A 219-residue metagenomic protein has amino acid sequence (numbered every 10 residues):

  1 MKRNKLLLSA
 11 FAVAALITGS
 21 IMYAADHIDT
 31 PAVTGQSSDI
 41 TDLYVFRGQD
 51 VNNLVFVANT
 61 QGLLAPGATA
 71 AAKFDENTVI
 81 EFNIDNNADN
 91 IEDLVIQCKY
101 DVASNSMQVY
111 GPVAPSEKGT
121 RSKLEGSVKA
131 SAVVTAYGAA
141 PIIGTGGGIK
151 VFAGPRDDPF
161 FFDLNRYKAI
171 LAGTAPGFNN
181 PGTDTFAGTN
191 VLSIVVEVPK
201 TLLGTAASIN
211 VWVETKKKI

Functional and structural regions predicted by a protein language model:
M1-S9: Bacterial N-terminal signal peptides that target proteins for export
K2, G19-A25: Acidic, Asp/Glu-rich intrinsically disordered regulatory regions of eukaryotic Ca2+-responsive proteins
S9-T18: Bacterial N-terminal signal peptides
Y23-I219: Surface-exposed extracytoplasmic segments
